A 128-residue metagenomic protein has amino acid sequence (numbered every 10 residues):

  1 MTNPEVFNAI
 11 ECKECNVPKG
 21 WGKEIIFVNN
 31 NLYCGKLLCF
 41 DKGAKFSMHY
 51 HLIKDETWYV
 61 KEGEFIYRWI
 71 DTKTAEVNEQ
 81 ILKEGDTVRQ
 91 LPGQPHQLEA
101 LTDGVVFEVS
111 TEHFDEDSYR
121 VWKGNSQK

Functional and structural regions predicted by a protein language model:
M1-K36, K45-S47, Q80-K83, V121-K128: A short, N-terminal "cap"/entry segment at the start of jelly-roll beta-barrel domains of the cupin/DSBH fold
G35, S47-M48, Y67-W69, E108: Short hydrophobic/aromatic-rich beta-strand segments that constitute the beta-sheet cores of beta-sandwich/beta-barrel
K36-W58: Short, well-structured hydrophobic secondary-structure segments
K45-S47, I66, G85-Q97: Histidine-centered metal-chelating micro-motifs
I53-D71: Glycine- and acidic-residue-biased ligand/ion/polar-headgroup-sensing regions
Y67, A75, F107, H113-N125: Anionic, Ser/Thr-rich low-complexity intrinsically disordered regions
T72-P92: Short acidic-glycine-tyrosine-enriched beta hairpin
I81, P92-E116: Ligand-binding loop in jelly-roll beta-barrel domains
